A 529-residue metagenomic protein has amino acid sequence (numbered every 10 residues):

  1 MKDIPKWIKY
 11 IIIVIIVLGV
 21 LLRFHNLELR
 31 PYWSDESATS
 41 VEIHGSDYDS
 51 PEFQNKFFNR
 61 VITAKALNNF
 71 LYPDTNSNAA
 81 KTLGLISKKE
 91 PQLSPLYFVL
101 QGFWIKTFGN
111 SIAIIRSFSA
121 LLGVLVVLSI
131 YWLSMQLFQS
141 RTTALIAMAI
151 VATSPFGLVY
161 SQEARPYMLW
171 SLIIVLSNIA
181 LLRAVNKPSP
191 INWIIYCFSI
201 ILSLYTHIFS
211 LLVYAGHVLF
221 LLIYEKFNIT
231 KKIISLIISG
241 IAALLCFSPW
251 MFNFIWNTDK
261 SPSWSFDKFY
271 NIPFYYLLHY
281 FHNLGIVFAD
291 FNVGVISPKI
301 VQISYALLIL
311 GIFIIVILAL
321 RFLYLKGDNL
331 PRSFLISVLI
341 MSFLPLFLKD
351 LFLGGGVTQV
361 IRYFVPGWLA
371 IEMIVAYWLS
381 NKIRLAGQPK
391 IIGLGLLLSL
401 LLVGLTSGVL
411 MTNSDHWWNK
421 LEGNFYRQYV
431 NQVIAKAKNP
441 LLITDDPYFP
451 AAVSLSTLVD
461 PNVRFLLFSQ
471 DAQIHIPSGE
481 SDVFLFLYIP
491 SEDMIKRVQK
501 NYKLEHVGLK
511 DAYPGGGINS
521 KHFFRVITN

Functional and structural regions predicted by a protein language model:
M1-I11: N-terminal membrane topogenic signal
I15-L385, G395-I527: Membrane-proximal helix-loop-helix interfaces that form the catalytic/acceptor-binding platform of multi-pass membrane
